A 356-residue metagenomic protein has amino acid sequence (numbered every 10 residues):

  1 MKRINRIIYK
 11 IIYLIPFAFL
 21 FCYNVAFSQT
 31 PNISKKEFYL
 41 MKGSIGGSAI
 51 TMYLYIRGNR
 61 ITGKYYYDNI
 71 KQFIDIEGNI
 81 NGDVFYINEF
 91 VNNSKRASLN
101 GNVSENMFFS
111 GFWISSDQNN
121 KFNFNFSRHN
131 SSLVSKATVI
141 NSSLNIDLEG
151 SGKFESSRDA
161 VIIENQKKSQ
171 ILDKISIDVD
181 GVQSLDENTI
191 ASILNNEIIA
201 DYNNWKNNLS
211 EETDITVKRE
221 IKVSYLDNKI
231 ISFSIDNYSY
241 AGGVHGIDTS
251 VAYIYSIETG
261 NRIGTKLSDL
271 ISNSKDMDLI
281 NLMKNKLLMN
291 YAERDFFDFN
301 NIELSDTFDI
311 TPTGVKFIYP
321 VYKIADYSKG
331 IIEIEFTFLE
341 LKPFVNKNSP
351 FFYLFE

Functional and structural regions predicted by a protein language model:
M1-Y9: N-terminal secretory signal peptides that target proteins for export/translocation
I12-Y23: Bacterial N-terminal signal peptides
N24-S28: Sec/Tat signal peptide C-region and signal peptidase I cleavage site
Q29-K35, D68-V84, F112-S143, I247-I254: Edge beta-strand at a domain terminus
T30-E105, F109-W113: Central antiparallel beta-sheet cores of small beta-barrel/beta-sandwich binding domains
H129-D227, D236, V321-Y322, I332-I334 (+1 more regions): Active-site acidic/histidine clusters and adjacent loop/turn architecture that either coordinate catalytic ions
N204-N261, K266-L270: Acidic/His-rich structured neighborhood in mature extracellular/periplasmic domains
L267-I334, K342-E356: Short aromatic loop motif centered on NTY/YTY
